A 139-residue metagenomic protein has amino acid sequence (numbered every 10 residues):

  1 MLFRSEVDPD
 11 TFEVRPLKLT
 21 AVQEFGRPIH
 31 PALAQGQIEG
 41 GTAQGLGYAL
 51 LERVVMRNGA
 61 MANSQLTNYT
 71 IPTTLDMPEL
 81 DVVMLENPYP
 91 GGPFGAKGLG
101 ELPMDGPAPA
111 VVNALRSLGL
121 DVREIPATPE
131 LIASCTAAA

Functional and structural regions predicted by a protein language model:
M1-A139: Cofactor-binding beta-sheet edge motifs in enzyme active sites
